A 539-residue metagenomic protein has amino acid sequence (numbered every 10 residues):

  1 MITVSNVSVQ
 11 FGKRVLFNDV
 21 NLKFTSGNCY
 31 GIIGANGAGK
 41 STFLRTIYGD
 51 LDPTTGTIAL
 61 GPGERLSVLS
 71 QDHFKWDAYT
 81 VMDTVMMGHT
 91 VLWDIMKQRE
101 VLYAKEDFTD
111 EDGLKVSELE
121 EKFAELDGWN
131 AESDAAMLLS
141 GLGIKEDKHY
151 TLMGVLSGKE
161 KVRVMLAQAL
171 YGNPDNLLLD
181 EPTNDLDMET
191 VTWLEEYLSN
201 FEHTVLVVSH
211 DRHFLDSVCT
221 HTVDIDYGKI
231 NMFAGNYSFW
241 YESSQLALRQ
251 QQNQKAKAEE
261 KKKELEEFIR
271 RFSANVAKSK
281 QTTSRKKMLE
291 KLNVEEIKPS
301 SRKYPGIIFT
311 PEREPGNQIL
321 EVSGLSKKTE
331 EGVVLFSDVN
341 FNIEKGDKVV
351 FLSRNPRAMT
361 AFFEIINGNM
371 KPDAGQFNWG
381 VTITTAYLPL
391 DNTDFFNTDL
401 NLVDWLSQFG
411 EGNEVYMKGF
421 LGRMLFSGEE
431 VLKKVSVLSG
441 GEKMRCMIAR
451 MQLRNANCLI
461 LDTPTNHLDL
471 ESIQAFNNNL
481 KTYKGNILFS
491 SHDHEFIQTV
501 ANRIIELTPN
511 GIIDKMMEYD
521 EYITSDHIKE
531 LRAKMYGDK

Functional and structural regions predicted by a protein language model:
M1-K255, E312-K539: ABC ATP-binding cassette signature C-motif
G113-V116, L186-D187, T283-V294: Extended non-transmembrane interhelical loops and adjacent amphipathic helices of multipass membrane proteins
E121, R271-F272, P305-F309, D404: Short hinge/gating elements
A136-L142, E267-R271, K287-L292: Short amphipathic coiled-coil heptad-repeat segments
Q251-R271, K278-K287, K303, T524-K539: ABC ATPase nucleotide-binding domains
A277-Q281, K291-S301, N378: Proline-centered turn/helix-capping motifs that create local helix->coil transitions or kinks
I297-E321: Amphipathic heptad-repeat alpha-helical coiled-coil/stalk segments that mediate oligomerization, filament/stalk
